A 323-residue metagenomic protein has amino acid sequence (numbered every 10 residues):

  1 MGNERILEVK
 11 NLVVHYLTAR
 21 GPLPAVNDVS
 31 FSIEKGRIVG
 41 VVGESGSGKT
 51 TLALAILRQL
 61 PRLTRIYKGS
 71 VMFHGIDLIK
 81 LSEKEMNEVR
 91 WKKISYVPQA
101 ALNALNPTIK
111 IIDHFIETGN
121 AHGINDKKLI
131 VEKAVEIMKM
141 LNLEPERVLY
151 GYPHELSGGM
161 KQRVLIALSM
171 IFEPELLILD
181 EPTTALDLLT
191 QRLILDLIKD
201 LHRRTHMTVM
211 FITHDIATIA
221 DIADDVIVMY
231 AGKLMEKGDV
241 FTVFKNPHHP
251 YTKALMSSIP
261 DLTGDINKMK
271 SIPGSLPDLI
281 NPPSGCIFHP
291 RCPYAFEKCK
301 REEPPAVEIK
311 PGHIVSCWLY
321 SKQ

Functional and structural regions predicted by a protein language model:
R5, D239-Q323: Short catalytic/signature loops enriched in Gly
E44, R58, L186-N267: P-loop NTP-binding/switch modules centered on Walker-like glycine-rich loops
R65-D77: Conserved ABC transporter NBD signature motif
L78-S95, A121, T242-P247, P277-P283: ABC ATPase NBD coupling module
Y152-L156, M160: Conserved ABC ATPase signature
I171-E175: A short, proline-enriched helix->beta-strand linker immediately N-terminal to the Walker B motif in ABC-type P-loop
